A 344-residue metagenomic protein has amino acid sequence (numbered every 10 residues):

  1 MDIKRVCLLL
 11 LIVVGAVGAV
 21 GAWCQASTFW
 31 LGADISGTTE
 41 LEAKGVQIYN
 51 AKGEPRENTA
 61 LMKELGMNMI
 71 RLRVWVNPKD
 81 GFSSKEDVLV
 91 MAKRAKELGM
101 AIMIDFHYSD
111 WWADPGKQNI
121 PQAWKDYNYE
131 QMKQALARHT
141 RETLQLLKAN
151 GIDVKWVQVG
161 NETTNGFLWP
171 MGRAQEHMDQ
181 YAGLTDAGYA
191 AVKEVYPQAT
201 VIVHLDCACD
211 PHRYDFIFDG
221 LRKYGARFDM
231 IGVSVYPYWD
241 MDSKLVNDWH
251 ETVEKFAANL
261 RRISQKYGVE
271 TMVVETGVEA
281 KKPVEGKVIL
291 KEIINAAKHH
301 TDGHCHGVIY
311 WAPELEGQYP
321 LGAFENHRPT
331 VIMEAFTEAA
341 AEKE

Functional and structural regions predicted by a protein language model:
M1-L10: Bacterial N-terminal signal peptides that target proteins for export
L9-G18: Bacterial N-terminal signal peptides
Q25-N58: Boundary/entry segment of secreted carbohydrate-active catalytic domains
L31-A33, I70-L72, I102-F106, K155-V159 (+4 more regions): Hydrophobic faces of well-ordered beta-strands that scaffold small-molecule active sites in alpha/beta enzyme cores
S36-T38, W75-N77, H107-S109, V159-T164 (+4 more regions): Active-site beta-loop-alpha junctions enriched in small/polar residues
A43-Q47, W112, R262, A280-E292 (+1 more regions): Aromatic-rich peripheral "rim/lid" segments of glycoside hydrolase catalytic domains that contact and position glycan
E54-A113, Q175-Q198, W249-E254, A258 (+1 more regions): Aromatic-lined substrate-binding rim segments of carbohydrate-active enzymes
S84-D87, D114-L221, A226-F228, D240-A258 (+2 more regions): Active-site cleft segment of glycoside hydrolase catalytic domains centered on the general acid/base Glu
